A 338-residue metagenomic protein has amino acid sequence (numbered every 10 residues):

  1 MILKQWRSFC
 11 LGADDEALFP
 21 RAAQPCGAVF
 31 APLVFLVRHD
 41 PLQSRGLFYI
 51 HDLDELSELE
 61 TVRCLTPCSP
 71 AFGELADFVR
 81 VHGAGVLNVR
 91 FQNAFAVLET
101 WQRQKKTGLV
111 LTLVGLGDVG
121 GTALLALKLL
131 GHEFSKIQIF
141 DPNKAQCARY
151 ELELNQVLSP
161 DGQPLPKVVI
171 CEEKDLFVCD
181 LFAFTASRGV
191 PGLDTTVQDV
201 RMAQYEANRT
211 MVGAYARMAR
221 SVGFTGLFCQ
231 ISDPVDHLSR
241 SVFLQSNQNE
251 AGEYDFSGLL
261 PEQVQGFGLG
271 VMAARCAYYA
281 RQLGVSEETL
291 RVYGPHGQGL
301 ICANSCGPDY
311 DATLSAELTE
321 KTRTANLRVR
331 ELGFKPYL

Functional and structural regions predicted by a protein language model:
M1-T107, P160, L338: N-terminal ligand-binding/catalytic initiation module
I2-F19, Q248-L338: C-terminal substrate-binding/catalytic lobe of Rossmann-fold NAD(P)-dependent dehydrogenases
T112-D118: Conserved N-terminal Rossmann-fold NAD(P)-binding element of oxidoreductases
G120-A123: N-terminal Rossmann-fold NAD(P) dinucleotide-binding loop
F134-Q138: Short beta-strand element of Class I
F140-C179, P191: Conserved N-terminal Rossmann-fold NAD(P) cofactor-binding segment
A186-G189: Conserved NAD(P)H cofactor-binding loop of Rossmann-fold oxidoreductase domains
D199-R275: Rossmann-like NAD(P)(H) cofactor-binding subdomain of soluble oxidoreductases
